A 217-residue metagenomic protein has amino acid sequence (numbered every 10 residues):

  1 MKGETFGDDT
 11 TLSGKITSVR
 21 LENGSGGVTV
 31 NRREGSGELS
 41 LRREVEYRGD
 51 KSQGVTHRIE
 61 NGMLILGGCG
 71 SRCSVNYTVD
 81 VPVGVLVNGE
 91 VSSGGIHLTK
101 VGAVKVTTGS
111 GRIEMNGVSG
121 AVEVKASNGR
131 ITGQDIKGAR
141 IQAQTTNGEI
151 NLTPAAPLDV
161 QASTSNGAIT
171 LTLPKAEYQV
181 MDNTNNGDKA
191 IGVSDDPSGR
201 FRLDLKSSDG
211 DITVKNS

Functional and structural regions predicted by a protein language model:
M1-E60, N76-D80, L86, H97-T99 (+2 more regions): Short linear S-[DN]-x-LW-Φ motif typified by the pepsin-like aspartic protease active-site region
K2-G3, G67-R72: Extracellular beta-rich ligand/substrate-recognition surface
T5-D8, S52, S74-N76, R130 (+3 more regions): A generic local structural motif
F6, K15, G24, G35 (+17 more regions): Repetitive beta-strand solenoid architecture
V30, V79-V81, L98, V106-T108 (+10 more regions): Extracellular beta-strand solenoids
T132-S217: Short, surface-exposed interaction patches in beta-rich subdomains that mediate adhesion/assembly near membranes
